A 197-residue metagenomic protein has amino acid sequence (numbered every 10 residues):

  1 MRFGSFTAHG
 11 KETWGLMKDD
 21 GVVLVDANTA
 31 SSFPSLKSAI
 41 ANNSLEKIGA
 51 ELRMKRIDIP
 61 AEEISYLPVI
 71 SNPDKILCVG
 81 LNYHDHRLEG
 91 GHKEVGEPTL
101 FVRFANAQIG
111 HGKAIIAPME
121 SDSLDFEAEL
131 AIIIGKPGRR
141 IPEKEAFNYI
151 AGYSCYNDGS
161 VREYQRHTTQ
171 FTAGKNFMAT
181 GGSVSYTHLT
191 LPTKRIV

Functional and structural regions predicted by a protein language model:
M1-P98: N-terminal non-catalytic cap/leader segment that marks the start of a structured domain
G4, Y66-P68, L88-G91, I115-L124 (+2 more regions): A generic local secondary-structure boundary/capping motif
K93, L100-F104, K144-A173, F177-M178: Flexible glycine-rich active-site/ligand-binding loops centered on an Asp-His dyad
V102-I115: A glycine-rich (often HGG/GG-containing) alpha/beta subdomain
A128-L130: Ligand-binding beta-strand-loop-alpha-helix segment within the catalytic cores of soluble metabolic enzymes
Y186-T193: Conserved small/polar residues in nucleotide/adenosyl-binding loops
